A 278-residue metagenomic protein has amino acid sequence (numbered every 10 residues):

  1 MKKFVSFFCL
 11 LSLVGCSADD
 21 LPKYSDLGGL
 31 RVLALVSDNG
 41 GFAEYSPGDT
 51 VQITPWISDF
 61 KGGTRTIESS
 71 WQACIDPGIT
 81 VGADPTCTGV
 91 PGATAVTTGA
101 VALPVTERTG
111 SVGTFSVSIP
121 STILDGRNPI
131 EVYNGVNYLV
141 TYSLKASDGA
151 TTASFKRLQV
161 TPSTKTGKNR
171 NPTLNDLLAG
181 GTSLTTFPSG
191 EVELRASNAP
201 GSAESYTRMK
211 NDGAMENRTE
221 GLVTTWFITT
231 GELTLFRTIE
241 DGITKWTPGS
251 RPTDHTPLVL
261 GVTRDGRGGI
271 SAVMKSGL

Functional and structural regions predicted by a protein language model:
S12-G15: C-terminal motif of bacterial Sec signal peptides marking the signal peptidase cleavage site
S17-L21: Bacterial signal peptide processing site
S25-Y45: Post-signal peptide N-terminal segment of mature Sec-exported envelope proteins
G41-T50, L184-E191: Short, solvent-exposed loop/linker segments at the N-terminal edge of repeated beta-sheet extracellular domains
I57-G63, I75, N198-E204, A214-E216 (+2 more regions): Extracellular acidic, Ser/Thr/Pro-rich low-complexity tracts
G63-S70, T219-F227: Solvent-exposed loop segments of extracellular immunoglobulin-like
S70-R127, T230-T247: Surface-exposed, flexible coil segments in extracellular/virion-facing regions
L144-A146, G261-D265: Conserved structural position at the C-terminal beta-strand of extracellular beta-sandwich adhesion modules
